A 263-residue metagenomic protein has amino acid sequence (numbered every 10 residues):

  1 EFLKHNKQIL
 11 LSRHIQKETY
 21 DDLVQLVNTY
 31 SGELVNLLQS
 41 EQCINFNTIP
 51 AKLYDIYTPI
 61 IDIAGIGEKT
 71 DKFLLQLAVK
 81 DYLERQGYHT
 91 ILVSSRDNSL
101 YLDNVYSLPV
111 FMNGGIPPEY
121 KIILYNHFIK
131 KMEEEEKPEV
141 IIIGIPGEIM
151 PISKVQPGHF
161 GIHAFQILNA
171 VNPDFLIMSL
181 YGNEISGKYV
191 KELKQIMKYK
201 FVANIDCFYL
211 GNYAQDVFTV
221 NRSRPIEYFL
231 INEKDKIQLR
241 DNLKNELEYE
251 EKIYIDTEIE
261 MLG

Functional and structural regions predicted by a protein language model:
E1, L10-L11, I143, M178: Redox-cofactor binding/interface segments in oxidoreductases and associated redox assembly factors
F2, N6, S12, Y20-L23 (+2 more regions): Conserved C-terminal guanine-recognition region of P-loop GTPase G domains, centered on the G4
K4-I60: Extreme N-terminal, non-catalytic leader segments that precede Walker-type/kinase nucleotide-binding cores
I9, Y88-I91, I205: Hydrophobic anchor at the start of a short beta-strand that flanks the dinucleotide cofactor-binding loop
L10-H14, I63-T70, G115-P118: Flexible, glycine/proline-enriched loop segments at strand-loop-helix junctions that form or flank small-ligand binding
L11-S12, L176-Y181, Y209-L210: Conserved beta-strand segments of the P-loop GTPase G domain that flank and frequently precede/overlap
N45-V93, V190: Walker A (P-loop) phosphate-binding motif
Y82-H163, A170, F175, E184-K191 (+4 more regions): ATP-dependent carboxylate-amine ligase catalytic core
